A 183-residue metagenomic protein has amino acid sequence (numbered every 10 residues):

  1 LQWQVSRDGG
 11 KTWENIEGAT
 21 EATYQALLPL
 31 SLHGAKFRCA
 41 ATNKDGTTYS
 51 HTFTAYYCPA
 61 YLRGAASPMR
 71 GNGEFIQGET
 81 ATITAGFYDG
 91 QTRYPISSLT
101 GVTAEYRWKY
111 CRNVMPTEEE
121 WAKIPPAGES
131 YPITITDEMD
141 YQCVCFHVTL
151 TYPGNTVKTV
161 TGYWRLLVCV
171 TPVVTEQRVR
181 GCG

Functional and structural regions predicted by a protein language model:
L1-G183: Ser/Thr/Pro/Gly-rich low-complexity disordered regions
